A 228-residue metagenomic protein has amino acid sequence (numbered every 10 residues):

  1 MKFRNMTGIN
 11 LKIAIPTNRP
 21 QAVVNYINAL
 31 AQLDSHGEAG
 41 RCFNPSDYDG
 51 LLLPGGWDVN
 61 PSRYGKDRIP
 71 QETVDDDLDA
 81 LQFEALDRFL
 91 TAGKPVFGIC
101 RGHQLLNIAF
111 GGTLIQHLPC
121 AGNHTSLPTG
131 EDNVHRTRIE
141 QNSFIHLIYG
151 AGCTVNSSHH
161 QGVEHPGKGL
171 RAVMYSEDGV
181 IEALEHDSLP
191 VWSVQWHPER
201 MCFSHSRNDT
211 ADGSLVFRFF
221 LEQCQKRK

Functional and structural regions predicted by a protein language model:
M1-F97, R101, I108-A109, I115 (+5 more regions): N-terminal beta1-alpha1 cap of cysteine-dependent amidohydrolase-like domains
Y149, T154: Conserved ATP-binding module of the ATP-grasp superfamily
V155-H160, L184: Short catalytic/ligand-gating loop segments at beta-alpha or beta-beta junctions within enzyme catalytic domains
V180-D187: Short, surface-exposed beta-strand/loop micro-motifs that present aromatic residues
